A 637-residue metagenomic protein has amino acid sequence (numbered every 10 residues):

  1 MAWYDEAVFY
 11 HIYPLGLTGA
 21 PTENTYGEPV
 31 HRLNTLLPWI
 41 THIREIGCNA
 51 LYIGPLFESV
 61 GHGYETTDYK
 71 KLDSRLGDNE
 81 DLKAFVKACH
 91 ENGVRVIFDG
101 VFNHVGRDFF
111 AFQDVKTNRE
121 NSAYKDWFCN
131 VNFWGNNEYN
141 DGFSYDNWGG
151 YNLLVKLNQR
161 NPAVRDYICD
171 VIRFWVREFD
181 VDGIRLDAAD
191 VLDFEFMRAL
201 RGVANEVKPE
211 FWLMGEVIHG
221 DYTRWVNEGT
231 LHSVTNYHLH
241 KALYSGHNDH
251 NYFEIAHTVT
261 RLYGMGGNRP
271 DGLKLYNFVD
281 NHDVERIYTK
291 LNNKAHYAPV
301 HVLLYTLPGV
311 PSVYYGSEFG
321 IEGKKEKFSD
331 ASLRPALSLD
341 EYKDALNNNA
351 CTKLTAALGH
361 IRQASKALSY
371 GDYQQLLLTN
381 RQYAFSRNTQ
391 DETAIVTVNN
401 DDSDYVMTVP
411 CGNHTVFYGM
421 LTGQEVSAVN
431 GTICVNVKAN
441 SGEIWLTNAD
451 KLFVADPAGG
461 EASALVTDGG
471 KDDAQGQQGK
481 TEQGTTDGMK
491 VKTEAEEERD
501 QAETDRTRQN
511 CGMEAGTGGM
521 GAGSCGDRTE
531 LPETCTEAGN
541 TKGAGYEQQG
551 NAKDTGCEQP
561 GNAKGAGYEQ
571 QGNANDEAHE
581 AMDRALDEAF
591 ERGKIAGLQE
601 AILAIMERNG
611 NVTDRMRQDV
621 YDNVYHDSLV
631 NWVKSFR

Functional and structural regions predicted by a protein language model:
M1-F9, Y13-N49, L56-E178, L200-E206 (+1 more regions): Substrate-binding/active-site clefts of carbohydrate-active enzymes
M1-Y52, E58, A88, F319-Q483 (+7 more regions): Carbohydrate-interacting/catalytic domains
I12, I43, I53, Y69 (+10 more regions): Conserved, mostly hydrophobic/aromatic
V86, H90-N92, K116, R177 (+6 more regions): Active-site-proximal helices and loops of the catalytic beta/alpha 8
H104, I168-F194, N277, N281: Active-site groove signature of glycoside hydrolases
P270-N292: Active-site clefts of carbohydrate-active enzymes
T517, A538-N575: Long, intrinsically disordered low-complexity tandem-repeat segments
